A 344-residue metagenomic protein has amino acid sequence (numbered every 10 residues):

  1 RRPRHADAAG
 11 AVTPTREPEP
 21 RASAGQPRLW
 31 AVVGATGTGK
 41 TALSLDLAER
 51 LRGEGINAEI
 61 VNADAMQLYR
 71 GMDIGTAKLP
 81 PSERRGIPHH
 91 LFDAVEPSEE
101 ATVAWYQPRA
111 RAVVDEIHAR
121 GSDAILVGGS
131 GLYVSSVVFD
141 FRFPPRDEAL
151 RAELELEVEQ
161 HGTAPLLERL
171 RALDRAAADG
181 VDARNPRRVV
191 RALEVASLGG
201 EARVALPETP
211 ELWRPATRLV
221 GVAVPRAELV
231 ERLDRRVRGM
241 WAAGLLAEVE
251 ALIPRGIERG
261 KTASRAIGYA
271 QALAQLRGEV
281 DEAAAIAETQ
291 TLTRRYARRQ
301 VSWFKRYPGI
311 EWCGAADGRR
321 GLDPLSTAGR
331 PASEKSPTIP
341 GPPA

Functional and structural regions predicted by a protein language model:
R2-A344: Phosphate/pyrophosphate-binding catalytic cores of soluble transferases and nucleic-acid-acting enzymes
